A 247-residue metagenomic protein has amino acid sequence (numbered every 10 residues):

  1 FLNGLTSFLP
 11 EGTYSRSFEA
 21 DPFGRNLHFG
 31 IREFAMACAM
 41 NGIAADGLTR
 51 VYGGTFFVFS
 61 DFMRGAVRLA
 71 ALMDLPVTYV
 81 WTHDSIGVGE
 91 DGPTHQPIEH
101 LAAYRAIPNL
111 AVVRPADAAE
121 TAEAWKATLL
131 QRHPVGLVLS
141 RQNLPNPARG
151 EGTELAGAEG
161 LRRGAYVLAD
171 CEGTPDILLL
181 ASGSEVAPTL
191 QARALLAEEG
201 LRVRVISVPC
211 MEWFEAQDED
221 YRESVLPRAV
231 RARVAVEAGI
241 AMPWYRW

Functional and structural regions predicted by a protein language model:
F1-V138, Q142-N146, A156, S207 (+1 more regions): Thiamine diphosphate
G87-P93, T121, L129-W247: Thiamine diphosphate
